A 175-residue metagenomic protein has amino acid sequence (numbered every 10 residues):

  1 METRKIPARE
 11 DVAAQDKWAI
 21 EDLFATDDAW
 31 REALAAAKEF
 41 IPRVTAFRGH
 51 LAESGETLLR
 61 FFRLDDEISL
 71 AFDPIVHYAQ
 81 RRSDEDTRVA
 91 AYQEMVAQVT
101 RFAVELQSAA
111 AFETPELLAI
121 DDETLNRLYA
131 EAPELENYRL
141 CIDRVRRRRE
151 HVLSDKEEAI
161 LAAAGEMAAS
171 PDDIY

Functional and structural regions predicted by a protein language model:
M1-Y175: A well-structured
